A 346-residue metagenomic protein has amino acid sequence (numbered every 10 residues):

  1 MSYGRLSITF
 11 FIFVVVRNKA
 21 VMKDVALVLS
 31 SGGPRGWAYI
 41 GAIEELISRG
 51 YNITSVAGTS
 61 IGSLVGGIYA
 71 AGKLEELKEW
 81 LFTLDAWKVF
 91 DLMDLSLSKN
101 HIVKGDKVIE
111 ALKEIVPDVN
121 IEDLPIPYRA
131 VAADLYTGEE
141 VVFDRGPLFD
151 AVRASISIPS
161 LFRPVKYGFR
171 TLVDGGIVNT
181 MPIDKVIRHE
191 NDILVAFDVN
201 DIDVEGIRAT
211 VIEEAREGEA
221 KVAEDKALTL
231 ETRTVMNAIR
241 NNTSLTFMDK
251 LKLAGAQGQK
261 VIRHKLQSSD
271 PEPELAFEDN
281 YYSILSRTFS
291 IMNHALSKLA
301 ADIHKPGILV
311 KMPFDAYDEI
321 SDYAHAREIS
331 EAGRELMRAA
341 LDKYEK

Functional and structural regions predicted by a protein language model:
S2-F10: N-terminal amphipathic/hydrophobic targeting modules at extreme N-termini, encompassing cleavable Sec/SRP-type signal
V16-V56: Helix-rich "cap/lid" substructures immediately adjacent to catalytic or cofactor-binding pockets
V21, V25, L74-A111, A133-L135 (+4 more regions): Non-catalytic peripheral regions of patatin-like phospholipases
G32, A42, G62, A130 (+6 more regions): Conserved small-residue
Y39, S63, N179: Catalytic nucleophile loop
I53-A70: Catalytic nucleophile loop
V89, V116-P127: A short alpha-helix-loop-beta-strand transition element characteristic of N-terminal alpha/beta dinucleotide-binding
G146-P147, R153-P159, P164-I193: ATP/pyrophosphate-binding catalytic subdomain of soluble kinases
